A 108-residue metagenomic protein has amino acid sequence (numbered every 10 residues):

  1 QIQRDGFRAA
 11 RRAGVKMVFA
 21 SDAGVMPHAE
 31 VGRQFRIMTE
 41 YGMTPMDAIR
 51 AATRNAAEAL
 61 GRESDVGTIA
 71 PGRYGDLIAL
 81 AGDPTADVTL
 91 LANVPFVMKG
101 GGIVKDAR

Functional and structural regions predicted by a protein language model:
Q1-D83: His/Asp/Glu-enriched, well-ordered alpha-helical/loop segment that forms or immediately abuts the divalent-metal
A86: Small/polar (Gly/Ser/Thr/Ala-rich) solvent-exposed segments that form structured loops/beta-strands/short helices used
V97: Short aromatic-centered micro-motifs
A107-R108: Extracellular/periplasmic ectodomains of large secreted or surface enzymes and adhesion receptors
